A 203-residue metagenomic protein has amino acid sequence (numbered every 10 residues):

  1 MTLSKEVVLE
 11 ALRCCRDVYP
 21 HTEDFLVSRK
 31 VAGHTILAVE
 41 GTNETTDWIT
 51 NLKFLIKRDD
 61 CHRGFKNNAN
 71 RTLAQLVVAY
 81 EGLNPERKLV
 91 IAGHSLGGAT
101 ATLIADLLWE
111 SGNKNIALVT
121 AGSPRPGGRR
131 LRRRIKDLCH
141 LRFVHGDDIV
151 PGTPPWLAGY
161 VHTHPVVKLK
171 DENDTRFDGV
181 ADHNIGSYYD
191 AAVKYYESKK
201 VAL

Functional and structural regions predicted by a protein language model:
M1-A92, L96-L203: Non-catalytic, mobile gating and regulatory segments of ester bond hydrolases
